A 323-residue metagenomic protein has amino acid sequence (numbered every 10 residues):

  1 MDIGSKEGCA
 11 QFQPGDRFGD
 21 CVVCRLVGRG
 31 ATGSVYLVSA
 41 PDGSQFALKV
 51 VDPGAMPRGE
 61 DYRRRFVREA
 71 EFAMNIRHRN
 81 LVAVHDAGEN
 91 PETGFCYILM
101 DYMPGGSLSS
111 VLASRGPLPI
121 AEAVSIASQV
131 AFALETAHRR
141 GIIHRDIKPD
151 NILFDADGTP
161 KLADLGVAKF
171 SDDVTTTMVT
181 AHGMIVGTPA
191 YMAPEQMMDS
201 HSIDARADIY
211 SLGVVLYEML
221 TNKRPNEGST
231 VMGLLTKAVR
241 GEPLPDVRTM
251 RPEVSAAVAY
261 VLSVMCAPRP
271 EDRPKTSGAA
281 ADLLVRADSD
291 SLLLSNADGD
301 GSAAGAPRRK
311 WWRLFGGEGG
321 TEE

Functional and structural regions predicted by a protein language model:
C24-G30, V35: Protein kinase glycine-rich loop
D52-N75: AlphaC helix of the eukaryotic protein kinase fold
R58, D157-T159, A163-P194, M198-H201: Activation segment of protein kinases
D86-G88: A short, aromatic-enriched beta-strand patch in the conserved N-lobe beta-sheet of the protein kinase catalytic domain
T93-S107, V111: Conserved short submotifs of the Hanks-type protein kinase catalytic core that shape the nucleotide-binding pocket
I126-A127: Activation segment signature within eukaryotic-like protein kinase domains
F132-I142: Protein kinase catalytic-loop region centered on the HRD/HxD motif
T188-N296: C-terminal lobe helix-coil module of Hanks-type protein kinase domains
